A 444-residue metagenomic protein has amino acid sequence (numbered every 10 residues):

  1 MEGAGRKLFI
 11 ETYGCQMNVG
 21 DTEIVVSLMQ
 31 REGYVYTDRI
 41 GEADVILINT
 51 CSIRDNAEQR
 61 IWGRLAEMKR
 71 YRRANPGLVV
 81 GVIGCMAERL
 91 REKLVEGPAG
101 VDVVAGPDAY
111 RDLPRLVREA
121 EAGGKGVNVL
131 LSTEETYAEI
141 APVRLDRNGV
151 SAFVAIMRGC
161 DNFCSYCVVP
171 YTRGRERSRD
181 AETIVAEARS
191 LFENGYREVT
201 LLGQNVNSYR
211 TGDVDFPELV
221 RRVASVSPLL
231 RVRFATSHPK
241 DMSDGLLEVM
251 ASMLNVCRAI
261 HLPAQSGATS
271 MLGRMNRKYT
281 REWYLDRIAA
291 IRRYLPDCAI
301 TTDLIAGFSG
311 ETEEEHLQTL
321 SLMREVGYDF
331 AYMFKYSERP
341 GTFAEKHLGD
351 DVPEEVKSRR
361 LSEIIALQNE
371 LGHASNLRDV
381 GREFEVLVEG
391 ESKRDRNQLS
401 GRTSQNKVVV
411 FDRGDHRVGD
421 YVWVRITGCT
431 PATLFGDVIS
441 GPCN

Functional and structural regions predicted by a protein language model:
M1-S208, G245, I260, E282-R293 (+4 more regions): Proteins enriched for Cys/Gly/acidic motifs involved in redox and nucleic-acid/cofactor modification
F9, A344-N444: Terminal RNA-binding accessory module
T12, R274, A331, F411-D412: Thr-Gly-centered strand-to-loop micro-motif
V80-G84, R89, L94, E193-E314 (+1 more regions): Conserved SAM/AdoMet-binding glycine-rich loop
R111, N162, N207, T269-S270 (+2 more regions): Glycine-centered loop/turn positions within well-structured domains that cap or flank conserved ligand/cofactor-binding
R144-L145, E248-S252, A264, N376-R378 (+2 more regions): Replace "in large, NTP-powered and nucleic-acid-processing enzymes" with "in large, NTP-powered factors and other
D146-V150, C160-N162, V256, S266 (+5 more regions): Short flexible coil/turn linkers enriched for glycine and charged/polar residues that connect secondary-structure
C164, I184, L201, F234 (+7 more regions): Conserved, mostly hydrophobic/aromatic
